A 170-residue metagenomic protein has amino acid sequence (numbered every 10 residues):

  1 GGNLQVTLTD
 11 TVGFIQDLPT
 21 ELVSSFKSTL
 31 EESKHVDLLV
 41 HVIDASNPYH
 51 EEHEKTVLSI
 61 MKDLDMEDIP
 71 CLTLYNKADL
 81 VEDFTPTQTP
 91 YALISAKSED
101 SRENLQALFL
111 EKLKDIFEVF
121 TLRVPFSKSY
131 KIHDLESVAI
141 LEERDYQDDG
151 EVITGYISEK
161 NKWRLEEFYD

Functional and structural regions predicted by a protein language model:
G1-Q5, K34-V36, M66-I69, T87: Short loop/turn elements that form and flank the Walker-type P-loop nucleotide-binding site in RecA-like NTPase cores
G2-F26: Switch II (G3) loop of P-loop NTPases
V6, S33, V40, L72-Y75: Hydrophobic "anchor" residues on beta-strands that sit immediately upstream of conserved functional sites
T11, A45, K77: Walker B catalytic acidic pair
D17-T20, Y49-E54, E82-P86: Conserved ATPase-coupling elements of RecA-like P-loop NTPase cores
L22-N47, D63: Inter-motif core of Ras-like GTPase G domains
E31, T56-S59: Alpha-helical scaffolding segments of alpha/beta enzyme cores, especially the outer helices of TIM-barrel or partial
P48, S59-D170: C-terminal-of-GTPase-core extension/linker across diverse P-loop GTPases
